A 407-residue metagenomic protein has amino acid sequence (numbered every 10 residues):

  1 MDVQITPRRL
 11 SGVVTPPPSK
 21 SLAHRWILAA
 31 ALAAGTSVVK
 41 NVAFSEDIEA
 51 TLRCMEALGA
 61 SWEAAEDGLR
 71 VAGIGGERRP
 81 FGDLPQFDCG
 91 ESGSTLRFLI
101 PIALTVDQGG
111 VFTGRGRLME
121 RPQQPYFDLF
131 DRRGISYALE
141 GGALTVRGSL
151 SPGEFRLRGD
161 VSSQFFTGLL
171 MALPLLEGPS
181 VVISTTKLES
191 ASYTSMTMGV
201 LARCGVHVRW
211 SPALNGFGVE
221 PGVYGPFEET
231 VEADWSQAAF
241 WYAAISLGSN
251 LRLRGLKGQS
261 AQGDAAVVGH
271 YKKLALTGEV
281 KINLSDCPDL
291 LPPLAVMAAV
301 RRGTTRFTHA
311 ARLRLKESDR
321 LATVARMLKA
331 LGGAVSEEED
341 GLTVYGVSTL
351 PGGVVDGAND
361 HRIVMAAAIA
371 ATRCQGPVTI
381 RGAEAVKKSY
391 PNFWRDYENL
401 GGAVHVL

Functional and structural regions predicted by a protein language model:
M1-L407: Short, structured segments at the rim of ligand-binding sites
